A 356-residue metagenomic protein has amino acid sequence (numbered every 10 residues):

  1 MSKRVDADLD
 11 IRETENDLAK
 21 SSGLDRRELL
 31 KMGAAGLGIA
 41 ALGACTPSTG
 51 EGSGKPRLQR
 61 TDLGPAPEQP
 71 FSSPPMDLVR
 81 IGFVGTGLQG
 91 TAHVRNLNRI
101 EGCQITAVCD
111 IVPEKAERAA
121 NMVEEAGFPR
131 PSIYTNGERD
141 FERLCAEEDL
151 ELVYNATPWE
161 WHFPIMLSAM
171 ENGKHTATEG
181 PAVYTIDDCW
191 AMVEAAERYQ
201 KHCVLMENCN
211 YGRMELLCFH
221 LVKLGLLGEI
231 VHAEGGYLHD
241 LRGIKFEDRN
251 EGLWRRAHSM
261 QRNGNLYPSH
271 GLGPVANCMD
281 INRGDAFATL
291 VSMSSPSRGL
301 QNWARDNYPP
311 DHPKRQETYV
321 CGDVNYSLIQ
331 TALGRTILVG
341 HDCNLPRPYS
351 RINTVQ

Functional and structural regions predicted by a protein language model:
M1-L24: N-terminal secretory signal peptides
S21-S22, E28-G50: N-terminal export signals
G23, A44-T86: C-terminal segment of N-terminal export signals and the immediately downstream linker at the start of the mature
G85, R198-V204, C209-Y319, V355: Predominantly a Rossmann-like dinucleotide-binding segment in NAD(P)-dependent oxidoreductases
G90-T91, H162: N-terminal Rossmann-fold NAD(P) dinucleotide-binding loop
Q104-M122: NAD(P)-binding Rossmann-fold cofactor-contacting core
L152, P158-W159, F163-Y211, G225: Beta-strand-loop-alpha-helix segment that lines the small-molecule cofactor/substrate pocket of alpha/beta enzymes
K314-N325, A332-Q356: NAD(P)-dinucleotide binding in Rossmann-like oxidoreductases
